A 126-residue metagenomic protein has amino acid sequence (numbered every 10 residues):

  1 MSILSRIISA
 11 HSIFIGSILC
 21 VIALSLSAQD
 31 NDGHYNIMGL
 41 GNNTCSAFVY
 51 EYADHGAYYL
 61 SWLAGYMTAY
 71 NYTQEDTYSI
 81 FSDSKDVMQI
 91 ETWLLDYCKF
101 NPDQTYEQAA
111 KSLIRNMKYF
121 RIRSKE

Functional and structural regions predicted by a protein language model:
S2-I15: Bacterial N-terminal signal peptides that target proteins for export
S9, E75-S79, K99-N101, R121: Short, flexible coil/linker elements and helix-boundary hinge sites characteristic of intrinsically disordered
A23-S25: N-terminal signal peptide c-region/cleavage motif recognized by signal peptidases
G33-D96: Short N-proximal segments of mature Sec-exported proteins
V87-E126: Surface-exposed, polar helix/loop patches in the mature regions of secreted/periplasmic/lumenal proteins that form
